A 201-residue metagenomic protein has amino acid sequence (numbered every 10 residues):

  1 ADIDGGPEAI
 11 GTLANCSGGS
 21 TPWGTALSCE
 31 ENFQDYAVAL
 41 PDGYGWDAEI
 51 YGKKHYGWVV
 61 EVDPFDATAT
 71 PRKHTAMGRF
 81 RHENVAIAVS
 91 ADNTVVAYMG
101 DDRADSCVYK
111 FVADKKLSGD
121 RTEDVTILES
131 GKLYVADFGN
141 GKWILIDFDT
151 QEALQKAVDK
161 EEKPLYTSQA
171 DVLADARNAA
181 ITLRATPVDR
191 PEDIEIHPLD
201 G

Functional and structural regions predicted by a protein language model:
A1-G201: Conserved small-residue
